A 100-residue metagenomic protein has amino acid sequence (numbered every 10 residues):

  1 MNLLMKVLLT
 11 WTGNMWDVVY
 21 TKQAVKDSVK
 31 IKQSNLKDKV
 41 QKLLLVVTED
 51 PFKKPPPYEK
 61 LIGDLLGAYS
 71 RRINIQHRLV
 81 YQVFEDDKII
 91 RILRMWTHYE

Functional and structural regions predicted by a protein language model:
M1-V19, Q23-K30, S34-D38, K42 (+2 more regions): Enriched for short, Lys/Arg-rich terminal
L45-R72: A short, surface-exposed loop/turn module that caps and links secondary-structure elements
